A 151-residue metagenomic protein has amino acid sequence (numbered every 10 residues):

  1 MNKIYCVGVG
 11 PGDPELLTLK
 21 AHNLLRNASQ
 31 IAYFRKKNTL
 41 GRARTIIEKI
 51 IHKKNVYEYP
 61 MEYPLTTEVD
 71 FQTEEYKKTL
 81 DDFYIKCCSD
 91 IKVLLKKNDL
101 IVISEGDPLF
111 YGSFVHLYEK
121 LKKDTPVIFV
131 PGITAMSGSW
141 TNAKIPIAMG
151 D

Functional and structural regions predicted by a protein language model:
M1-Y63: Glycine-rich, flexible N-terminal cofactor/catalytic loop recognition
K3-V7, N98-V102, V127: Generic beta-sheet signal
V7-P14, K77-F83, D151: Short, flexible loop segments at the rims of nucleotide/cofactor-binding pockets, characterized by
A28-S29, K97-N98, T125: Short, well-ordered alpha-helix to beta-strand connector turns
N38-L40, T66, T134-G138: Short gly/pro/ser/thr-enriched loop/turn and capping motifs at secondary-structure boundaries
E58-V93: Phosphate/nucleotide-donor binding subsite
L80-F114, Y118: N-terminal glycine-rich phosphate/adenylate-binding segment common to multiple enzyme folds
V102, G106-D151: Class I SAM-dependent methyltransferase SAM-binding "motif I" and its flanking Rossmann-like core
